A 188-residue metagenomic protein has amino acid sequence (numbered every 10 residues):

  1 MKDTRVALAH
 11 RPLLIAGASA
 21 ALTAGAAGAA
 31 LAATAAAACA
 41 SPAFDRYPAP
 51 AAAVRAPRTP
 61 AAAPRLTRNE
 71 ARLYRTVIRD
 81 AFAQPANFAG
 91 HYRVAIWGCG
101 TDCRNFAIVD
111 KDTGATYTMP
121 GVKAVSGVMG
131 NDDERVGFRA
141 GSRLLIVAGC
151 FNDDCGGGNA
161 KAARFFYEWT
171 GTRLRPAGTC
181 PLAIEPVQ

Functional and structural regions predicted by a protein language model:
K2-T23: Bacterial N-terminal signal peptides that target proteins for export
G28-Q84: Terminal domain-start segments
A32-A56, F138-Q188: Acidic, small-residue rich beta-repeat scaffolds with periodic aromatic anchors
P64-L66, I108-P120, R164-G178: Surface-exposed loop/turn elements that mediate protein-protein interactions on large endomembrane-trafficking
A81-N87, E134-G141: Structural signature of eukaryotic scaffold interfaces centered on beta-propeller domains
G90-W97, R143-G149: Short beta-strand elements that form the blades of beta-propeller/WD-repeat-like and other beta-sheet-rich scaffold
G121-G127: Surface-exposed loop and turn segments in beta-propeller and other repeat-based domains that flank or scaffold
G127-R135: Repeated scaffold domains used in trafficking and secretory/extracellular systems, primarily beta-propellers
